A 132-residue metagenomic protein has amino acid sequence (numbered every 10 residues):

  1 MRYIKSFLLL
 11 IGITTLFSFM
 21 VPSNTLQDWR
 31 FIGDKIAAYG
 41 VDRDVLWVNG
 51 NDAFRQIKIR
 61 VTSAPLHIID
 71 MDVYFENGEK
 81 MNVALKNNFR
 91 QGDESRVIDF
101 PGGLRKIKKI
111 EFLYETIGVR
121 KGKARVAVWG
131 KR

Functional and structural regions predicted by a protein language model:
M1-N24: Bacterial Sec-dependent N-terminal signal peptides
M20-W47: Transition segment at domain starts
G33-K35, N82-R90: Solvent-exposed serine/threonine-rich low-complexity stretches and specific carbohydrate-binding patches
A38-I68: Short, surface-exposed binding/anchoring microloops in extracellular/periplasmic proteins
Y39-V41, R90-S95: Solvent-exposed, conformationally flexible loop/turn segments
D44-N49, E94-G102: Exposed aromatic-hydrophobic patches
A53-I59, G102-G118: Noncatalytic modules at the cell exterior or secretory-pathway interfaces, chiefly beta-strand-rich lectin/adhesion
S63-L85, K121-K131: Short, surface-exposed beta-strand/strand-loop-strand elements in extracellular ectodomains
